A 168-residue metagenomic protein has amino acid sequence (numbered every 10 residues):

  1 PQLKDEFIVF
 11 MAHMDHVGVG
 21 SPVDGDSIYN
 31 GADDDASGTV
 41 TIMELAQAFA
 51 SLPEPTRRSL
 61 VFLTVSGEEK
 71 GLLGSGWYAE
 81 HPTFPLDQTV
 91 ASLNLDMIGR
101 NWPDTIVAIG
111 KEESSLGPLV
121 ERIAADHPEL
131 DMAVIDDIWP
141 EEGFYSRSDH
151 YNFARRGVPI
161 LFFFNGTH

Functional and structural regions predicted by a protein language model:
P1-L63, W77: Catalytic-core environment of secreted peptidases
L3-D5, V65-F162: Metal-dependent peptidase/peptidase-like ectodomains
H13-V19, D96-R100, G166-H168: Short connector loops/turns at beta-strand edges and beta->alpha or beta->beta junctions
D15, Q47, A125, V158 (+1 more regions): Residue-level marker of positions within ordered structural domains that often coincide with functionally constrained
V17, L52, P85, D126 (+1 more regions): Hydrophobic alpha-helical segments
